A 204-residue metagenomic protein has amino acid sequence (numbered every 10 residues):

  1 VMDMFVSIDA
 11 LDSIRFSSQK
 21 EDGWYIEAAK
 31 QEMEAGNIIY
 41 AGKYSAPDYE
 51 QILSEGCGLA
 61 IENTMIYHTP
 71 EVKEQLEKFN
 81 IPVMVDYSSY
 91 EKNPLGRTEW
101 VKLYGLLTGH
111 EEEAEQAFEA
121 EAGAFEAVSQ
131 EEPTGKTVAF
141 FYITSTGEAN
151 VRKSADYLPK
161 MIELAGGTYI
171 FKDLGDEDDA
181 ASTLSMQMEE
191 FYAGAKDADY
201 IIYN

Functional and structural regions predicted by a protein language model:
V1-E55, L59-I66: A short, structured surface patch at a secondary-structure boundary
M4-I8, V72-Q75, S154: Short, solvent-exposed loop/turn and secondary-structure capping segments
A10, F79-N80, A165-G166: Short, structured coil segments at secondary-structure junctions
R15, M84, T168-K172: General small-molecule cofactor/ligand-binding pocket signal
N37, S54-I61, H68-E148, D173-G175: Extracytoplasmic substrate-binding proteins
G42-P47, N63-P70, E91-T98, E112-E115 (+4 more regions): Soluble non-cytosolic domains of exported or imported proteins
E131-N204: Flexible, glycine-rich surface segments
